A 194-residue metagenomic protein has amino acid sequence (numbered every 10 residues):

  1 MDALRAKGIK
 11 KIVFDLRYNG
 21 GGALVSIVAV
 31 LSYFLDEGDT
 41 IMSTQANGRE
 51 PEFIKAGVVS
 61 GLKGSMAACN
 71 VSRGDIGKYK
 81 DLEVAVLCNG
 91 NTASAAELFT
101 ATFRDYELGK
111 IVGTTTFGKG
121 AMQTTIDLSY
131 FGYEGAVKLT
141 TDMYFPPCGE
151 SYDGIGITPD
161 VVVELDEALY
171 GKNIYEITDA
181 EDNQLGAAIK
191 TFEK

Functional and structural regions predicted by a protein language model:
M1-K10: A short, well-ordered alpha-helical element
A3, V25-A29, S94, L98 (+2 more regions): Extracytoplasmic/secreted proteins, especially bacterial periplasmic and envelope-associated proteins
F14, F34, V84, F103 (+2 more regions): Terminal peptide-recognition signature
D15-N19, T44-N47, L87-N91, T102 (+2 more regions): Active-site-proximal beta-strand/loop segments in catalytic clefts of secreted hydrolases
G22-L87, A121-S129, F145: Gly/Ser/Thr-rich loop/hinge elements
L35-S43, R104-G113: Bacterial peptidoglycan biogenesis and beta-lactam-recognition machinery
I111-Y152: BRCT (BRCA1 C-terminal) domain core and associated BRCT-interaction motifs
D160, E167-K194: Low-complexity, Gly/Ser/Thr/Pro-rich intrinsically disordered linker/tail segments
